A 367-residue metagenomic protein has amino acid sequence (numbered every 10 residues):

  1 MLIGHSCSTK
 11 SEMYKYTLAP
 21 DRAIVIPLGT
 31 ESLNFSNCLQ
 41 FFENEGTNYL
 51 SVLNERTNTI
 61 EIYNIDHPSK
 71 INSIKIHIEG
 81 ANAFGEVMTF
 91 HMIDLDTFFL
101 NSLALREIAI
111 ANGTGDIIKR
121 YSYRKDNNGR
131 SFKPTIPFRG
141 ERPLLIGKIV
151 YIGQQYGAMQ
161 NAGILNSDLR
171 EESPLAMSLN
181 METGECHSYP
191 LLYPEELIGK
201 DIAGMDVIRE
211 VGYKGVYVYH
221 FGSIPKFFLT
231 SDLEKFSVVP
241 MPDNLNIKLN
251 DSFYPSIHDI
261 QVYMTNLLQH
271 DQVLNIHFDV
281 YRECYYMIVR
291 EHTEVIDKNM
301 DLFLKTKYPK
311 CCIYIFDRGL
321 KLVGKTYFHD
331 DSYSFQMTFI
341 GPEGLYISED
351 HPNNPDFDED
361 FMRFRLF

Functional and structural regions predicted by a protein language model:
I26-I60, L274-D279, E283-R290: Beta-strand-rich domains and repeat architectures in extracellular enzymes and scaffolds, especially beta-propellers
S36-E45, M88-I93, P137-G147, G204-Y213 (+2 more regions): Structural signature of eukaryotic scaffold interfaces centered on beta-propeller domains
S69-F99, L103, R124-P134, Y327-S334: Blade-loop segments of beta-propeller domains
N82, P242-N250, P255-I257, K321-G341: Conserved blade-ending motifs and adjacent loop-strand segments that build the rim/top face of beta-propeller domains
L105-R106, G113-G147, G153-L165: Asp-box/WD-like beta-propeller blade repeats and closely related beta-sheet repeat scaffolds
G153-E171, I288-K307, D350-M362: Short, conserved, GDST-rich strand-edge loop motifs in beta-rich repeat architectures
N166-T183, L302-G319, D360-F367: Beta-propeller blade signature
L268-I315: Loop/turn-rich, solvent-exposed surfaces of beta-rich toroidal or solenoidal domains
